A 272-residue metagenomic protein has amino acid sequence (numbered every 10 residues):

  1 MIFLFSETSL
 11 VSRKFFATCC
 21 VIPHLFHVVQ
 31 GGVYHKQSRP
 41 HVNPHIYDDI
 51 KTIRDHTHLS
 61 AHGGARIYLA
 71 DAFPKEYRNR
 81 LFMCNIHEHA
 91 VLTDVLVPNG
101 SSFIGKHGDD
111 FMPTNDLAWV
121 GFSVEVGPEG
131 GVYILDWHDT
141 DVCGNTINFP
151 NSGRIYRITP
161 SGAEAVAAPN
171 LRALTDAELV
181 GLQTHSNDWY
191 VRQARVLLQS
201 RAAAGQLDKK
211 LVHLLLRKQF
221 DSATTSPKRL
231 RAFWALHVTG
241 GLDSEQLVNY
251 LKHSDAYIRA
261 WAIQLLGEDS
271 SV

Functional and structural regions predicted by a protein language model:
M1-G181, W189, V196-Q199, D243: Beta-propeller domains with acidic blade repeats across secreted/periplasmic ectodomains and cytosolic WD/CNH propellers
Y34, A204-L207: Intrinsically disordered or highly flexible coil/loop and linker segments, enriched in small and charged/polar residues
N43, M83, D109, L211-L215 (+2 more regions): Residue-level signal for alpha-helical context at structural boundaries
A65, Y77-N85, S200, K218-R229 (+2 more regions): Beta-propeller domains
V166-P169, W189-G205, P227-G241, Q246-K252 (+1 more regions): Structural detector for internal amphipathic alpha-helices that build alpha-solenoid repeat scaffolds
T175-E178, L207-L216, L242-Q246, V272: Structural recognition of alpha-solenoid helical scaffolds
G181-L182, L214-A223, Q246-S254: Alpha-solenoid HEAT/Armadillo-like helical repeat scaffolds in large eukaryotic proteins
